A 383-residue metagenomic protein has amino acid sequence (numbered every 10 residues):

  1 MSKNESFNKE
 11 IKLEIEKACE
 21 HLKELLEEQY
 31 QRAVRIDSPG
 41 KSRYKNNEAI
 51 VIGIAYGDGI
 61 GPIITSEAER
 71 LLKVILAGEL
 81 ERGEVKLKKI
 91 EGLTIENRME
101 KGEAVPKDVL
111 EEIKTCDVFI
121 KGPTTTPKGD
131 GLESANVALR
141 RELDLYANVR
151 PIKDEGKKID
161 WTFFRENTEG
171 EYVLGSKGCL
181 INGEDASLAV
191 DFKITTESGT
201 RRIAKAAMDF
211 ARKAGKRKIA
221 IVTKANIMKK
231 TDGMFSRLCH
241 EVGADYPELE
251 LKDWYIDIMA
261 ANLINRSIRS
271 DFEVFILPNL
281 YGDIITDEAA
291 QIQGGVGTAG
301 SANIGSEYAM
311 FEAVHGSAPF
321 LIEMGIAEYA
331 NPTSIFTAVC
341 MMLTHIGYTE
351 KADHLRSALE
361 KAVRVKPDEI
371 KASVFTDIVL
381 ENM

Functional and structural regions predicted by a protein language model:
F7, E14, H21-R32, D37 (+4 more regions): Glycine-rich phosphate/pyrophosphate-binding loop and the adjoining helix
F7-K86: N-terminal phosphate-binding or glycine-rich loops at protein starts, especially the Walker A/P-loop of NTPases
H21, I264-R364: Glycine-rich phosphate/nucleotide-binding loop
N47, G53-R70, I75, G183-D257 (+1 more regions): Glycine-rich phosphate/diphosphate-binding loop of Rossmann-like nucleotide-binding domains
D58-G61, D117, F164, A207 (+4 more regions): Buried hydrophobic positions in well-ordered alpha/beta secondary-structure cores of metabolic enzymes
A68, L72, C239, I335-L343 (+2 more regions): Buried hydrophobic packing segments
E81-V105, A261-L263: N-terminal beta-loop-helix "entrance" segment that forms/cooperates in small-molecule cofactor or anionic ligand
N97-A189, L280-G282: N-terminal glycine-rich phosphate/adenylate-binding segment common to multiple enzyme folds
